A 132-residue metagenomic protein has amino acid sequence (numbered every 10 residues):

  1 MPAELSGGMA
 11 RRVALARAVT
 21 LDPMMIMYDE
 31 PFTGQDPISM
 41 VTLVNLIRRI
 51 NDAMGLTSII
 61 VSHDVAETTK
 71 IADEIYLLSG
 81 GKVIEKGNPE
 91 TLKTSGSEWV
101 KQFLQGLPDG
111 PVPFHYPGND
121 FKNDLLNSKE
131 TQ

Functional and structural regions predicted by a protein language model:
M1-L5, M9: Conserved ABC ATPase signature
D22: Conserved catalytic motifs of ABC-family nucleotide-binding domains
I26-D29: Catalytic Walker B motif of ABC-type/P-loop ATPase nucleotide-binding domains
V41-M54: Helical segment within the ABC ATPase nucleotide-binding domain
T68-K70: A short, surface-exposed alpha-helical micro-motif characterized by mixed small hydrophobic and charged/polar residues
Q105-Q132: ABC ATPase nucleotide-binding domains
